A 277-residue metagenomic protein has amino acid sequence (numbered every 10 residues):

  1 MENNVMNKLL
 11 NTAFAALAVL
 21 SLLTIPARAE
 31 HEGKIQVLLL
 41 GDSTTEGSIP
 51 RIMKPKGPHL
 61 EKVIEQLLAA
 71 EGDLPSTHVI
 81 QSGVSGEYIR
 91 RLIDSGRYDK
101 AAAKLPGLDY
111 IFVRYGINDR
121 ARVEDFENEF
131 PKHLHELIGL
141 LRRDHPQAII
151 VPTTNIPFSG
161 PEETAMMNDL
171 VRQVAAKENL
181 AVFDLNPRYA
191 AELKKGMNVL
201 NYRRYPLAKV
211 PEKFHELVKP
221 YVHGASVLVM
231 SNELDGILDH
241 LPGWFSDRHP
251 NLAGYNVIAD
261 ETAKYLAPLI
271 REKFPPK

Functional and structural regions predicted by a protein language model:
N3-M6, E30-E32, Q66, A70-P75 (+1 more regions): Alpha-helical cap/lid subdomain in secreted, periplasmic, or secretory-pathway luminal O-acyl-processing enzymes
A13-S21: Bacterial N-terminal signal peptides
T24-P26: N-terminal signal peptide c-region/cleavage motif recognized by signal peptidases
R28-S82, Y98-P106: Serine-esterase "nucleophile elbow" of acetyl-processing enzymes
E46-I49, Y88, D119-E124: A short acidic, helix-capping loop that chelates divalent metal ions and anchors anionic groups
S82-V84, N186-P187: Acidic carboxylate-rich catalytic motifs and surrounding loops in phosphoryl-/glycosyl-chemistry enzymes
V84-Y88, P157-S159: Short, internal active-site loops enriched in acidic
E87-G96: Structural motif
